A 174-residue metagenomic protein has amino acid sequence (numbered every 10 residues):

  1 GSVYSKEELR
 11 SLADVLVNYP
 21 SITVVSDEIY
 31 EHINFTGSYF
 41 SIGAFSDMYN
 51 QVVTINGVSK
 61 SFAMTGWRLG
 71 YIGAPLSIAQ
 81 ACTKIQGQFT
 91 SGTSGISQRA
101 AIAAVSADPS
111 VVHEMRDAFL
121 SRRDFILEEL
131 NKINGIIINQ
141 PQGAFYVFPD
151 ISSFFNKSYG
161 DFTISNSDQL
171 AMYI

Functional and structural regions predicted by a protein language model:
G1-I174: PLP-dependent class I/II
